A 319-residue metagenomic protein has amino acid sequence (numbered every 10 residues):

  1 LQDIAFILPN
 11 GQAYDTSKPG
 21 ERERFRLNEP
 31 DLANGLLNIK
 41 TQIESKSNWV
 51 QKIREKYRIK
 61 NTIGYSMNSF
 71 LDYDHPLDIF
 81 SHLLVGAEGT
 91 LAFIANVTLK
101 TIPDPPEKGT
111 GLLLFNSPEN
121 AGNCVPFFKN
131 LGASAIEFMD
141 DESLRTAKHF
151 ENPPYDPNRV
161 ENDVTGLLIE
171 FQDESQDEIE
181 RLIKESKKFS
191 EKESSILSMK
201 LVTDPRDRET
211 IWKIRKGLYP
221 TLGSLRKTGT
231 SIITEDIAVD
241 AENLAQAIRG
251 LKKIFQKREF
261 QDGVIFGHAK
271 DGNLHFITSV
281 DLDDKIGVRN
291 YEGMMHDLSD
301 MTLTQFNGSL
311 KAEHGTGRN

Functional and structural regions predicted by a protein language model:
L1-E119, C124: FAD-binding subdomain of flavoenzyme oxidoreductases
S69-L77, S81-G293, M301-L310, T316-R318: C-terminal substrate-recognition/cap domain of FAD-linked oxidoreductases
L298: Conserved catalytic breakage-reunion loop centered on the nucleophilic residue
